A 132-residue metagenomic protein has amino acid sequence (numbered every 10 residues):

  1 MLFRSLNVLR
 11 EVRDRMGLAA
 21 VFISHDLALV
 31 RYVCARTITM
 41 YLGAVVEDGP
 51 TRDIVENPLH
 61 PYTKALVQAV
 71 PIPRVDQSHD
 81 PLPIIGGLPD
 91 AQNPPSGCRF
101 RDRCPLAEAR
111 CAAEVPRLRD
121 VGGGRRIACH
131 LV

Functional and structural regions predicted by a protein language model:
F3-H79: P-loop NTP-binding/switch modules centered on Walker-like glycine-rich loops
P50-V132: Short catalytic/signature loops enriched in Gly
